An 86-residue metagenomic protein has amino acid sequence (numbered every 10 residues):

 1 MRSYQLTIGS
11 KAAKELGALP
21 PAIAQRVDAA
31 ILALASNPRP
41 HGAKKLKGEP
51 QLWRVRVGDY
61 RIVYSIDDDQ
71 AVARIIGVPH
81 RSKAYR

Functional and structural regions predicted by a protein language model:
M1-Q25, P40, R56-V57, S65-R86: Enriched for short, Lys/Arg-rich terminal
A29-R54: A short, surface-exposed loop/turn module that caps and links secondary-structure elements
